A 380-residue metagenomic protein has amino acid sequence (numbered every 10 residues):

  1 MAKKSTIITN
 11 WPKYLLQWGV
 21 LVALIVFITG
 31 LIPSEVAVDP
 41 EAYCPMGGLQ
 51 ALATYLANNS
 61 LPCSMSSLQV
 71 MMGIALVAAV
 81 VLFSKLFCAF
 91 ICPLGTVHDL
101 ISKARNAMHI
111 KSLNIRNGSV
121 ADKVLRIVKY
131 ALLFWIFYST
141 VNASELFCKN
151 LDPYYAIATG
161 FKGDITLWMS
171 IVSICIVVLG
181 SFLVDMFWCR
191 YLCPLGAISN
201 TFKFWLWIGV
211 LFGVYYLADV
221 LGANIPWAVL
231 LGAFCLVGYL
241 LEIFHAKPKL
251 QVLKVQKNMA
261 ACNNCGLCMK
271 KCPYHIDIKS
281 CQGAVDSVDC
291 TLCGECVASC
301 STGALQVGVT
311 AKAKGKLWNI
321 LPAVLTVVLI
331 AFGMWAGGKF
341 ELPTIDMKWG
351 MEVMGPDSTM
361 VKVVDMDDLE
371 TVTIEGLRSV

Functional and structural regions predicted by a protein language model:
M1-K271, H275-Q282, V288, V297-A298 (+1 more regions): Non-ligating segments of multi-cofactor redox enzymes
T291: Conserved, short, structured surface segments that act as functional micro-motifs
